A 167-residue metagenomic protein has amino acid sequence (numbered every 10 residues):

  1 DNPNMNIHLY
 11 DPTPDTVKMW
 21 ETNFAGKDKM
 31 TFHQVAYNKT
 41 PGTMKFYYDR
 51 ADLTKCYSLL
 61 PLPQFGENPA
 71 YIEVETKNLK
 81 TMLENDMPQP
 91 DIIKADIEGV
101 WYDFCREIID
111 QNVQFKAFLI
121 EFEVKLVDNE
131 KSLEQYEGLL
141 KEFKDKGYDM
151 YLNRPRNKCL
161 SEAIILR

Functional and structural regions predicted by a protein language model:
D1-R167: Phosphate/nucleotide-binding beta-alpha loop and adjacent structural elements of enzyme active sites
